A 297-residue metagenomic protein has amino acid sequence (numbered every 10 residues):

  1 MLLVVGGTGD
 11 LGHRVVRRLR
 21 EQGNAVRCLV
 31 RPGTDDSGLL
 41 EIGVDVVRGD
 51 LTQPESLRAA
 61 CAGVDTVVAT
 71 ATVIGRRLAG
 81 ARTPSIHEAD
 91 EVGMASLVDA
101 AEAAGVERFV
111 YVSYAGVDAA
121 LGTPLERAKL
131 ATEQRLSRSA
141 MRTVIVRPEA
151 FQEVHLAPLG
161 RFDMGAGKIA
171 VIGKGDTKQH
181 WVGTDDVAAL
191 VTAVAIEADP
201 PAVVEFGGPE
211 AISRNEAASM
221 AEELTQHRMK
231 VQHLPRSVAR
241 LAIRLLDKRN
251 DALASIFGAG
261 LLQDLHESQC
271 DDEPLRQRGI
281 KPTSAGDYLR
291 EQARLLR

Functional and structural regions predicted by a protein language model:
L2-N24: N-terminal Rossmann NAD(P)H-binding glycine-rich loop of SDR-like oxidoreductase domains
V30-A103, D118: NAD(P)H-binding glycine-rich loop region in Rossmannoid oxidoreductase-like domains and their noncatalytic homologs
V73-G165: Glycine-/Pro-rich loop/turn segments that contact NAD(P) or position catalytic residues in Rossmann-like domains
V154-F162, V194-V204, H227: Glycine/proline-rich active-site loop of Rossmann-fold NAD(P)-dependent oxidoreductases
I172-T177, V204-A211, E222-Q226, L234 (+1 more regions): Glycine-rich Rossmann NAD(P)(H)-binding loop
G173-A195, A202: Substrate-positioning beta->alpha
S219-H266: Terminal hydrophobic/aromatic helix or amphipathic segment near a protein terminus
C270-R297: Amphipathic terminal alpha-helices
